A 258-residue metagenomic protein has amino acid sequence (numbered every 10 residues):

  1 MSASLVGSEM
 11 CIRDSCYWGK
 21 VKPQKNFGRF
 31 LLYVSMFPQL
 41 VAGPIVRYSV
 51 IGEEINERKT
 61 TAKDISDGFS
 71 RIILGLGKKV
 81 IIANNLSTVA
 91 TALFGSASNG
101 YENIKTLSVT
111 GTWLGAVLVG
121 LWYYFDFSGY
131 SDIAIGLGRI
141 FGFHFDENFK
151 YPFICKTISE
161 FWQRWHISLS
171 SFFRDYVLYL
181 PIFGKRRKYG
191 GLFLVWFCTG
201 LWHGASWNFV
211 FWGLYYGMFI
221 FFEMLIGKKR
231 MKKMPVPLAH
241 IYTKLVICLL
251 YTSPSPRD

Functional and structural regions predicted by a protein language model:
M1-G7: Extracellular interaction modules
G7-D258: Membrane-embedded transmembrane alpha-helical bundles that form the catalytic cores of multi-pass lipid-modifying
